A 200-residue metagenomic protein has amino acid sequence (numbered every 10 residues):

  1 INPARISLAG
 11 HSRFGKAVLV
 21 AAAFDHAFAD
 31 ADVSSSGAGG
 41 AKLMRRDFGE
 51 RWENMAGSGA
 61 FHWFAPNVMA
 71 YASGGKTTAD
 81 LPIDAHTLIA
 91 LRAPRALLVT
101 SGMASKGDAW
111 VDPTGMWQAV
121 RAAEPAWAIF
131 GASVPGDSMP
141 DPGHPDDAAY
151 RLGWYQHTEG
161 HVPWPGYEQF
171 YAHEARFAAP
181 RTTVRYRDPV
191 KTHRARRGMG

Functional and structural regions predicted by a protein language model:
I1-R13, F28: Gly/Ser-rich "nucleophile elbow"/oxyanion-hole loop immediately N-terminal to the catalytic nucleophile in hydrolases
S7, G37-G40, G131: Glycine-centered flexibility motif
A9, S34-S35, T100: Alpha/beta-hydrolase-fold catalytic nucleophile elbow
R13, A38-G39, A104: Residue-level marker for beta-strand->alpha-helix junctions and adjacent short loops that shape enzyme
A17-N67, A109-T114: Hydrolase active-site cap/lid region
H26, A65-P66, D80, D84-T87 (+1 more regions): Alpha/beta-hydrolase-fold serine-hydrolase catalytic core, especially in secreted/extracellular enzymes
G74-A79: Short, flexible loop segments at the rims of nucleotide/cofactor-binding pockets, characterized by
